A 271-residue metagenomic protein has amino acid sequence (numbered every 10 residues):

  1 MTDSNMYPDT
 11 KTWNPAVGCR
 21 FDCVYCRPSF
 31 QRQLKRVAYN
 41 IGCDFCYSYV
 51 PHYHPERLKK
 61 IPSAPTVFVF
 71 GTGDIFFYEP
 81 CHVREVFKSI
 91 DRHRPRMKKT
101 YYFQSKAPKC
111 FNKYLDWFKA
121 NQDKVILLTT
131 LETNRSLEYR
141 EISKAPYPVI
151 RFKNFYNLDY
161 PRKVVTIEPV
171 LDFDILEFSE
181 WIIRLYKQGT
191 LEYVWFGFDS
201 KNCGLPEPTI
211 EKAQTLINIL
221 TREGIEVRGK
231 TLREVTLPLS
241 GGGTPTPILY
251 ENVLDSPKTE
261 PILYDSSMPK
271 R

Functional and structural regions predicted by a protein language model:
M1-V67: N-terminal [4Fe-4S]-dependent radical SAM core
S4, D22, G42-C46, V50 (+5 more regions): Generic intrinsically disordered, low-complexity segments enriched for polar/acidic and small residues
D9, R27, I41, Y47-P51 (+7 more regions): Intrinsically disordered, low-complexity regions enriched in small/polar residues
D9-A16, R27, K99, Q104 (+2 more regions): Functionally constrained cores in energy, signaling, and assembly domains
L34-V37, E138, L205, P238: Generic domain-boundary/flexible-linker signal
H52-E223: Conserved AdoMet/S-adenosylmethionine-binding subsite of the radical SAM
Q214-R271: C-terminal accessory extensions appended to soluble enzyme cores
